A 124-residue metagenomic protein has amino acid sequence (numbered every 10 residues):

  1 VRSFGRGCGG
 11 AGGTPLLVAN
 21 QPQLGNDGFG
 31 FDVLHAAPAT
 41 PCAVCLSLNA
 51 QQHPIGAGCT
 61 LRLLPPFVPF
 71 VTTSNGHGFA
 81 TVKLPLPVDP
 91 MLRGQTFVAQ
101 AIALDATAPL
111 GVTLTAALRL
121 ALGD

Functional and structural regions predicted by a protein language model:
V1-D124: Residue-level hotspots within well-ordered secondary structure
